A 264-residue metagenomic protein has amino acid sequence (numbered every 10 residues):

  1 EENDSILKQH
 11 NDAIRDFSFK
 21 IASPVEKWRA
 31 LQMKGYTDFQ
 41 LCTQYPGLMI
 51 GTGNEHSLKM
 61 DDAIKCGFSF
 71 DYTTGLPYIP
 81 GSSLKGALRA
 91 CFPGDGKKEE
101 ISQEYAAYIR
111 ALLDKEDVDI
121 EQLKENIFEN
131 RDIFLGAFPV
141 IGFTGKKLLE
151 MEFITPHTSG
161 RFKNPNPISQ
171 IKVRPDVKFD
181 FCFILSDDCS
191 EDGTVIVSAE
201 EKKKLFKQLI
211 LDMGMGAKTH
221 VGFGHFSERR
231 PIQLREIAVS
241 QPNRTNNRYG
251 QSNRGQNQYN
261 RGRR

Functional and structural regions predicted by a protein language model:
E1-R264: Basic, Gly/Ser/Thr-rich N-terminal segments that form RNA-phosphate-binding interfaces in CRISPR RAMP
